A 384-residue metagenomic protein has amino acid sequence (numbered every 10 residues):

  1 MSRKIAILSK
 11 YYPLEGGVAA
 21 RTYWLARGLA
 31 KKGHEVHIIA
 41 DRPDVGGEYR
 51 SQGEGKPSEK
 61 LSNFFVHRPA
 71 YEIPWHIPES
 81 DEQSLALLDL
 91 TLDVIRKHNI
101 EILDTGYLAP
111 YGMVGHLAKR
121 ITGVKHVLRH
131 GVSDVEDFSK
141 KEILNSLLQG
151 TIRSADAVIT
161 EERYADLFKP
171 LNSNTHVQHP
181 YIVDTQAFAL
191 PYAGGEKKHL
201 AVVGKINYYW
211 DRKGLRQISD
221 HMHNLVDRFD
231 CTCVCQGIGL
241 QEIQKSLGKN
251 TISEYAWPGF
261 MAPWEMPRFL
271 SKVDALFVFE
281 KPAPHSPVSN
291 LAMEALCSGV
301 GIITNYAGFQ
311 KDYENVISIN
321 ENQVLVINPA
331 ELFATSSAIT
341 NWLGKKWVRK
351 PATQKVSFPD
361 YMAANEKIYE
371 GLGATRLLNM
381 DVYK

Functional and structural regions predicted by a protein language model:
A6, A193-K213, S219-V226: Conserved donor-binding/catalytic core segment of Leloir-type glycosyltransferases
Y11-P13, G28, H34-E79, G237-E242: N-terminal strand-loop element at the rim of the active site of nucleotide-sugar-dependent glycosyltransferases
A40, L148-L190: Donor nucleotide-sugar binding/catalytic pocket of nucleotide-sugar-dependent glycosyltransferases
S84-L87, L103-T122: An aromatic- and histidine-rich active-site surface loop
D134, Q178-F188, K205-N207, L240: Short beta-strand->alpha-helix junction loop in the catalytic core of nucleotide-activated group-transfer enzymes
W210-K213, V278-M293, T304-Y313: Nucleotide-sugar-dependent
Q244-W264: Nucleotide-activated donor-binding/catalytic signature segment of Leloir-type glycosyltransferases, i.e., the conserved
A330, L343-L378, Y383: A charged, aromatic-enriched C-terminal amphipathic alpha-helix characteristic of glycosyltransferases across folds
